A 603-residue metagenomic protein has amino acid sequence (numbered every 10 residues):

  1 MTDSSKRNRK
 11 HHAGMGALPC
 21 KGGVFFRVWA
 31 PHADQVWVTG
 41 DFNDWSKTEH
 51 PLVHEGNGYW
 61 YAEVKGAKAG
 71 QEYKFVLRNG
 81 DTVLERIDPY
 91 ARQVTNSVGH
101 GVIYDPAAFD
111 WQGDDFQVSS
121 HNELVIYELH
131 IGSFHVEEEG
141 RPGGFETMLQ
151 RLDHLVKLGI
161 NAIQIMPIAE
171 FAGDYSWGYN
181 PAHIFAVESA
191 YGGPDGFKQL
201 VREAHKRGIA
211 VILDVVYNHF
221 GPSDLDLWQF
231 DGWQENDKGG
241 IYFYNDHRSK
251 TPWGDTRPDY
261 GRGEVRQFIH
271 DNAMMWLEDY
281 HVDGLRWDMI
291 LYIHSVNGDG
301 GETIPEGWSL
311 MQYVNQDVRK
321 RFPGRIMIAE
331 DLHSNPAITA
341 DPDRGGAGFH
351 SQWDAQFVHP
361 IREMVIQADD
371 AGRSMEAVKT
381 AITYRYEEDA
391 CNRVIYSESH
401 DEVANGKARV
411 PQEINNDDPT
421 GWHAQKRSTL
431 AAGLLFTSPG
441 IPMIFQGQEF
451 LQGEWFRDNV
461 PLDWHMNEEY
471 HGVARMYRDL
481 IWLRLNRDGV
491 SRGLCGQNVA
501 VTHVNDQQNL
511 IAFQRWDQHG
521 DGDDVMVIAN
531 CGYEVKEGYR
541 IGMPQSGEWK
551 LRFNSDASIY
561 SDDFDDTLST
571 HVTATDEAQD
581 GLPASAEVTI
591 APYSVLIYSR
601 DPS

Functional and structural regions predicted by a protein language model:
M1-E123, G132, P142, E146-V156 (+3 more regions): Carbohydrate-interacting/catalytic domains
V28, F75, L129, I165 (+11 more regions): Generic structural signal for small/hydrophobic residues in well-ordered secondary structure, especially within
G66, H130-H135, A169, E188 (+6 more regions): Short, flexible loop/turn elements at secondary-structure junctions
K74-D114, R207, L227-H247, A368-Y386 (+1 more regions): Core domains of carbohydrate- and sulfate-ester-processing enzymes
R92, G99, H281-D283, N297-R457 (+2 more regions): Conserved alpha/beta catalytic core and glycan-binding cleft of carbohydrate-active enzymes
V94-T95, Q117-H121, H130-V282, R286-T303 (+1 more regions): Substrate-binding/active-site clefts of carbohydrate-active enzymes
R151, G196, L200, V265-W276 (+5 more regions): Alpha-helical packing segments of well-folded alpha/beta enzyme cores
I184, E188-G192, Y260-G261, G300-P305 (+3 more regions): Short, contiguous acidic/charged loop-to-helix segments that flank catalytic cores in large enzymes
